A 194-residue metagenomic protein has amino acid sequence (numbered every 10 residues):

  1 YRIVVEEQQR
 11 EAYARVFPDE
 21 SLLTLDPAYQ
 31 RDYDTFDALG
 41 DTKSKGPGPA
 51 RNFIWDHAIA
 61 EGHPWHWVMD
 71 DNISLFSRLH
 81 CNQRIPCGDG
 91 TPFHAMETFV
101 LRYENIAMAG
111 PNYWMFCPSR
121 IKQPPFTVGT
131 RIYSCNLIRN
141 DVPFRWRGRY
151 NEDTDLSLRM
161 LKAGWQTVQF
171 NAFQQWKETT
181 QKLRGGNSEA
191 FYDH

Functional and structural regions predicted by a protein language model:
Y1-R2, F144: Short active-site oxyanion
R2, S21-L25, V168: General small-molecule cofactor/ligand-binding pocket signal
I3, W65-M69, A107-N112, T167-N171: A structural signal for short, well-ordered beta-strand segments and their strand-loop junctions that often border
E7-M69, S74-I85: Active-site-proximal specificity loops/subdomain of glycosyltransferases
A12, R31-D37, P118-P125, T179-Q181: Short, solvent-exposed polar/charged micro-motifs at secondary-structure junctions
N72, M115, Q174-Q175: Conserved beta-strand edge residues that scaffold enzyme active sites
L75-L158: Conserved catalytic core of nucleotide-sugar-dependent glycosyltransferases
G148-Y150, T154-H194: C-terminal catalytic/acceptor-binding lobe
